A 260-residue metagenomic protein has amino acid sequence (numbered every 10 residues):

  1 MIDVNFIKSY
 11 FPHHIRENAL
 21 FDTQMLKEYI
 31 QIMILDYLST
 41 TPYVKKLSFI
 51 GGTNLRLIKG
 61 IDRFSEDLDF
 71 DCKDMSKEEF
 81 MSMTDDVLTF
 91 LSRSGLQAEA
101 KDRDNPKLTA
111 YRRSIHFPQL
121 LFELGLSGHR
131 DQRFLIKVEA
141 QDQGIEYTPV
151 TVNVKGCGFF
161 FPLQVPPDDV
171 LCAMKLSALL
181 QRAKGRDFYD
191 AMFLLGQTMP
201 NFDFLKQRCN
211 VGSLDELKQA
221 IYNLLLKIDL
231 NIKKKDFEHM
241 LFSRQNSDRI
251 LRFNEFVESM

Functional and structural regions predicted by a protein language model:
M1-I32, Y37-L47, I58, M75-M260: Structured mid-to-C-terminal alpha-helical surface segments
G52, K59-F80: Catalytic metal-binding acidic patch
G52-T53, R186: Gly/Ser/Thr-rich helix-start
